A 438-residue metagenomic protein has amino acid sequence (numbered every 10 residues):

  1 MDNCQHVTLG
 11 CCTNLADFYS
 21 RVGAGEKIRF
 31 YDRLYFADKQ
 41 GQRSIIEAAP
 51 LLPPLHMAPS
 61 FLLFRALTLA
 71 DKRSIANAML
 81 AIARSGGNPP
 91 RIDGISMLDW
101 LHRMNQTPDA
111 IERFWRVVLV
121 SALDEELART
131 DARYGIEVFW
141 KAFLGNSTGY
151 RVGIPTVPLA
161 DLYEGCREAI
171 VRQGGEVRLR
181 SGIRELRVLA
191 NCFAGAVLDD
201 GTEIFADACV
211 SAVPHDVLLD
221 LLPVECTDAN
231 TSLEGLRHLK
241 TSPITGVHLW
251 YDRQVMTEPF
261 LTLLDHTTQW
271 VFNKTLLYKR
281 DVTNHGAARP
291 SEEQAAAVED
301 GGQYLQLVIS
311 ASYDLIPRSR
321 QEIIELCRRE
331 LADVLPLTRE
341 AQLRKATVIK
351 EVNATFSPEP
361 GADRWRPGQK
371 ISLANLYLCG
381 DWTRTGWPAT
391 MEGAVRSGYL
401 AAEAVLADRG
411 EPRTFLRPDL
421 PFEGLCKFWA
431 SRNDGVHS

Functional and structural regions predicted by a protein language model:
M1-L9: Conserved N-terminal glycine-rich FAD pyrophosphate-binding loop of Rossmann-like flavoproteins
C12-R21, G25-I136, S147-G149: Mobile amphipathic helical/loop "lid" adjacent to a hydrophobic cofactor/ligand pocket
R29, E176-R180, R344-T347, Y377: General small-molecule cofactor/ligand-binding pocket signal
A122-L123, E325-I371, F422-E423: Flavin (FAD/FMN) cofactor-binding core of flavoprotein oxidoreductases
Y134, T275-T283, A297-E299, E351-L378 (+1 more regions): FAD-binding beta-loop-beta segment adjacent to the flavin cofactor pocket
E137-D200, I204-A208: Helical element adjacent to the flavin cofactor pocket in flavoenzyme catalytic cores
S181-E340, D434-S438: Mid-domain catalytic core of redox enzymes that form a hydrophobic substrate pocket/lid adjacent to a catalytic redox
E359-S438: C-terminal lid/capping helical subdomain adjacent to the catalytic/cofactor pocket in oxidative enzymes
